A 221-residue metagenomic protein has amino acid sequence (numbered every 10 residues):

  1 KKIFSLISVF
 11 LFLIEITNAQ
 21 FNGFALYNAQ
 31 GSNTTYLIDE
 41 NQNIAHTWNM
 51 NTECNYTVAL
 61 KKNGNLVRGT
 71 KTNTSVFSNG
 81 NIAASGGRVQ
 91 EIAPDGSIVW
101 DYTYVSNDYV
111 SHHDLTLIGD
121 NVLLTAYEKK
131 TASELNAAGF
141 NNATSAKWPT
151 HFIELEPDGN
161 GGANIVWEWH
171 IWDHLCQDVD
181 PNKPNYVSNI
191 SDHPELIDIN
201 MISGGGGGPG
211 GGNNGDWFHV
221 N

Functional and structural regions predicted by a protein language model:
K1-I7: Bacterial N-terminal signal peptides that target proteins for export
I7-F10, I118: Short N-terminal alpha-helical targeting/association segments
V9-F12, D108: Generic secretory/membrane-interface signal
L13-A19: Sec/Tat signal peptide C-region and signal peptidase I cleavage site
A19-N221: Histidine-/acidic-rich catalytic cores in large beta-rich domains
